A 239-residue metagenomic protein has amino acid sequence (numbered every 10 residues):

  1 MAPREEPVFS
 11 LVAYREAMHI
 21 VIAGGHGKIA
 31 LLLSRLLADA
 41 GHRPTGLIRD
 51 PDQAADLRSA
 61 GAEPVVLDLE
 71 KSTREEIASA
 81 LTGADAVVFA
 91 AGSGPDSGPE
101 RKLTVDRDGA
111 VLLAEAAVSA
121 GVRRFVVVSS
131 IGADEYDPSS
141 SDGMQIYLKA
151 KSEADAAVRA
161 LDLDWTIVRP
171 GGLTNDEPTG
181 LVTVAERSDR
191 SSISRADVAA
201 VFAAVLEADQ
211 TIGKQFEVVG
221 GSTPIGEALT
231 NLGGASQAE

Functional and structural regions predicted by a protein language model:
M18-H42: N-terminal Rossmann NAD(P)H-binding glycine-rich loop of SDR-like oxidoreductase domains
V21, T45, V65, V126 (+1 more regions): Conserved beta-strand positions in the Rossmann-like core of class I SAM-dependent methyltransferases
I29, V87, V168, V198-F202 (+1 more regions): Non-catalytic, hydrophobic alpha-helical segments
G46-L112, A116-S119, E207-Q210: NAD(P)H-binding glycine-rich loop region in Rossmannoid oxidoreductase-like domains and their noncatalytic homologs
S93-A185: Glycine-/Pro-rich loop/turn segments that contact NAD(P) or position catalytic residues in Rossmann-like domains
A150, D189-A204, K214: Substrate-positioning beta->alpha
E177-G180, V205-K214: Glycine/proline-rich active-site loop of Rossmann-fold NAD(P)-dependent oxidoreductases
Q215-T223: Short-chain dehydrogenase/reductase
